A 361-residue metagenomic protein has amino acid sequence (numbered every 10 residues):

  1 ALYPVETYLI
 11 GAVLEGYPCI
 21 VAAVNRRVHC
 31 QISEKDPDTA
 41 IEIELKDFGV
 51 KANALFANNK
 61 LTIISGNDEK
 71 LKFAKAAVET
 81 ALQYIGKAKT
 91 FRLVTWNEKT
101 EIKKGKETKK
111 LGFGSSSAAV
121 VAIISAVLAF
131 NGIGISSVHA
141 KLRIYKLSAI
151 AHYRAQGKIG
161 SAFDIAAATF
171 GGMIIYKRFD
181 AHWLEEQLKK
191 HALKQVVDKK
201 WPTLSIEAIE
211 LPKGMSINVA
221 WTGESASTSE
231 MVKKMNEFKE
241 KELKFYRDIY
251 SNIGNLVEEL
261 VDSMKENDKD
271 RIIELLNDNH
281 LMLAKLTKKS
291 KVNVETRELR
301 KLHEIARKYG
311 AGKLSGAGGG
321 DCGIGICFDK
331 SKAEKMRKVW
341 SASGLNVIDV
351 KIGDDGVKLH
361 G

Functional and structural regions predicted by a protein language model:
A1-K87, W96, E101-K106, F130-G134 (+3 more regions): C-terminal nucleotide
R26, G112-G134: DPxDG-like acidic metal-binding loop motif
E69-F73, S115, A119-I123, L256 (+1 more regions): Catalytic-loop motifs flanking and including active-site residues across diverse enzymes
T90-R92: Residues at or immediately flanking beta-strands
K109: Short, structured segments at the rim of ligand-binding sites
F113-S115, G312-A317: Short glycine/threonine-rich catalytic loop with a Thr-x-Gly-x-Asp
S136-H139: Short coil-to-helix "N-cap" segments within the ABC nucleotide-binding domain's helical subdomain
K141-Y145: Alpha-helical scaffolds flanking conserved acidic
